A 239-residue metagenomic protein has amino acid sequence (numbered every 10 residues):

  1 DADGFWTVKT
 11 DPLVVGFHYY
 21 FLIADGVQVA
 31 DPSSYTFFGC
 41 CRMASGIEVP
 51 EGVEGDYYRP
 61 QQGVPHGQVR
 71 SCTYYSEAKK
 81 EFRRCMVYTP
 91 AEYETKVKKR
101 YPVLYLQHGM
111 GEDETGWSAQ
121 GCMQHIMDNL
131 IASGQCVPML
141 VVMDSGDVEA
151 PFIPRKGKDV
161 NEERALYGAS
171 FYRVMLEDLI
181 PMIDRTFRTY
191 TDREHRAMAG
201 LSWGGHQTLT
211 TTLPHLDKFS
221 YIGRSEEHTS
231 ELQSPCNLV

Functional and structural regions predicted by a protein language model:
D1-S230: Non-catalytic cap/lid and distal C-terminal segments of serine-dependent acyl enzymes
E227-V239: Single conserved hydrophobic/aromatic residue that forms the stacking wall/gate of nucleotide- or nucleobase-binding
